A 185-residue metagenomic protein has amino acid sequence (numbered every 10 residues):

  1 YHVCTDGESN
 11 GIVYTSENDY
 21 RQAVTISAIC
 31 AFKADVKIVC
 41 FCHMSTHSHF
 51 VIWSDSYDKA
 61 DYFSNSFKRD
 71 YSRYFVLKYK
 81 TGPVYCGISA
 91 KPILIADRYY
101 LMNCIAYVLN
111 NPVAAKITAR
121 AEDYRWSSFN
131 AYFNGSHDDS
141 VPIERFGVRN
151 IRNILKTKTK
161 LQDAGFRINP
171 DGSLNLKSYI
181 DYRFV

Functional and structural regions predicted by a protein language model:
Y1-T46, W53-V185: Short Pro-Cys-Gly-centered "Cys-loop" motif that presents a nucleophilic cysteine in a tight turn
